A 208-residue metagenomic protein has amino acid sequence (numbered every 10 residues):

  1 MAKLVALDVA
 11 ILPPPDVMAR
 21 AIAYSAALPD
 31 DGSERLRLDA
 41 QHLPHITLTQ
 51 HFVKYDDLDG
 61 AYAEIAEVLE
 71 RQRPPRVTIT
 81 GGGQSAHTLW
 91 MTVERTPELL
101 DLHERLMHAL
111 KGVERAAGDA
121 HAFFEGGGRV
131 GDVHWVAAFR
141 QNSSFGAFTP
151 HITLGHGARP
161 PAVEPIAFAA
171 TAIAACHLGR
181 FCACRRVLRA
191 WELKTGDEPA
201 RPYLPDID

Functional and structural regions predicted by a protein language model:
M1-R76, T96-F181, W191-D208: Basic, often amphipathic N-terminal segments
T78-Q84: Long, low-complexity, Ser/Thr/Gly/Pro-rich intrinsically disordered segments that act as flexible linkers and assembly
Q84-A86, A147: Short gly/pro-enriched beta-turn/loop segments at secondary-structure junctions
L188: Short Fe-S-cluster ligation motifs
